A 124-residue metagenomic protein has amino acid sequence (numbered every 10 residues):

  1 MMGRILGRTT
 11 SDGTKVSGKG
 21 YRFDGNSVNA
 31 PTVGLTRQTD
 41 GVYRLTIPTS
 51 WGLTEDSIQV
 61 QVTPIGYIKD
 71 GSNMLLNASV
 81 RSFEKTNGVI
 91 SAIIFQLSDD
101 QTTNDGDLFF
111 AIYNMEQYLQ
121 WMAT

Functional and structural regions predicted by a protein language model:
M1-D56, P64-G71, F83-T124: Extracellular receptor-binding modules and their adjoining Ser/Thr/Gly/Asp/Asn-rich linkers
